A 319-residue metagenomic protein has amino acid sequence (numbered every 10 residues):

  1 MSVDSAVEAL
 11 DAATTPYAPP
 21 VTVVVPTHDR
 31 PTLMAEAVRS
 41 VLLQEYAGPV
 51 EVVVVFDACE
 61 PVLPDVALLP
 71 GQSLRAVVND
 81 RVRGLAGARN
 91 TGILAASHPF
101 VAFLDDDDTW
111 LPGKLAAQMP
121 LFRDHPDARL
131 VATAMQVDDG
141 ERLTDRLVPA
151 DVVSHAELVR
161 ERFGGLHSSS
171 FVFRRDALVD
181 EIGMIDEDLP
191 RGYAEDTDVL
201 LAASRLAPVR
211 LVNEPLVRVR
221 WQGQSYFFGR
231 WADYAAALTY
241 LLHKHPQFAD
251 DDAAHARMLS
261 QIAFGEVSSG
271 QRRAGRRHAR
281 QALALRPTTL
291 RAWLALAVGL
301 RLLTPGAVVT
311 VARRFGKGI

Functional and structural regions predicted by a protein language model:
L33, C59-L68, T109, G113: Acidic helix N-cap motif at the loop->helix transition within catalytic regions of sugar-transfer enzymes
R39-P49: Short, acidic, metal-binding catalytic loop of nucleotide-sugar glycosyltransferases
S40, V54-D65, R81, D105: A conserved acidic beta->alpha catalytic loop
G71-Q72, G87, L115-G183, D188: Flexible acidic/His/Gly-enriched loops in nucleotide-sugar-dependent glycosyltransferase catalytic domains
N79-A96, A117: Glycine-rich, basic loop-to-helix element that forms the pyrophosphate-binding segment of sugar-nucleotide handling
V101: Short aromatic/hydrophobic "clamp" motif used to bind/position activated sugar donors
D151-A232: Conserved nucleotide-sugar donor-binding catalytic segment
V219-Q222, F227-A254, R272-L285: Catalytic core of nucleotide-sugar-dependent glycosyltransferases
